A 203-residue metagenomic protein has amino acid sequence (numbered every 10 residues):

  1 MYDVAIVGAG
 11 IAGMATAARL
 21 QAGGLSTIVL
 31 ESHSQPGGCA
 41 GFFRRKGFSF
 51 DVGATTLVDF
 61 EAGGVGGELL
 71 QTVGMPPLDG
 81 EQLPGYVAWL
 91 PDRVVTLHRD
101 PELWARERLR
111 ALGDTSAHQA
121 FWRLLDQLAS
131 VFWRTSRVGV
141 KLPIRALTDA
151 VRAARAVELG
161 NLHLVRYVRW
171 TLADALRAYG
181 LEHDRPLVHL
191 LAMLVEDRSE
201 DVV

Functional and structural regions predicted by a protein language model:
Y2-R137: N-terminal glycine-rich phosphate/pyrophosphate-binding loop and immediately adjacent elements
D126-V203: Active-site/ligand-binding neighborhood in enzyme catalytic cores
